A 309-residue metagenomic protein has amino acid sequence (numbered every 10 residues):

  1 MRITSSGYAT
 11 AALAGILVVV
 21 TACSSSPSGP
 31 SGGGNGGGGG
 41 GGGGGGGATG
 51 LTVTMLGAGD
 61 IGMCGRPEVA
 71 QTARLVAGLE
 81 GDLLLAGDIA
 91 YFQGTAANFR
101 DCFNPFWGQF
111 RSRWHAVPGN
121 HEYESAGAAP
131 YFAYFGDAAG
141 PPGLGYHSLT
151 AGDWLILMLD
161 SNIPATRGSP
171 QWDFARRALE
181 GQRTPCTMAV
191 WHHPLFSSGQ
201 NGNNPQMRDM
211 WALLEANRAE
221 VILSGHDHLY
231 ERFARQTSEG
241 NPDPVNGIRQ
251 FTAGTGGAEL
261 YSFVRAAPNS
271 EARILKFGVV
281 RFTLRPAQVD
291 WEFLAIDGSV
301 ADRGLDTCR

Functional and structural regions predicted by a protein language model:
M1-L13: Bacterial N-terminal signal peptides that target proteins for export
V19-A22: C-terminal motif of bacterial Sec signal peptides marking the signal peptidase cleavage site
S26-D101, A165-G168, R177, S197-S198: N-terminal active-site segment of His-dependent metallophosphoesterases
M55-G57, L83-L85, A116-V117, A189 (+1 more regions): Residue-level marker for buried hydrophobic side chains located in beta-strands that build the well-ordered beta-sheet
G57, L85, T150-A151, L284-V289: Generic beta-strand structural signal
A77, Y91, A96-T187, G202-V221 (+1 more regions): Extended active-site neighborhood of metal-dependent phosphoesterases/phosphodiesterases
W291-A301: Short, solvent-exposed aromatic-acidic interface loops
